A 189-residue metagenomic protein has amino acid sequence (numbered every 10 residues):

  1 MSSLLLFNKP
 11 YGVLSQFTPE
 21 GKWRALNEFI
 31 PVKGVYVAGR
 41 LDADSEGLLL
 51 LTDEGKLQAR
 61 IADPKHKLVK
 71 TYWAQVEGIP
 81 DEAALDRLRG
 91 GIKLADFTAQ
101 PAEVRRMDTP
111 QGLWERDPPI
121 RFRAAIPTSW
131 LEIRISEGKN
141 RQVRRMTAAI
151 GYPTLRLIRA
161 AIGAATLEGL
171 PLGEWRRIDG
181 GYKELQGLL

Functional and structural regions predicted by a protein language model:
M1-L189: RNA pseudouridine synthases
